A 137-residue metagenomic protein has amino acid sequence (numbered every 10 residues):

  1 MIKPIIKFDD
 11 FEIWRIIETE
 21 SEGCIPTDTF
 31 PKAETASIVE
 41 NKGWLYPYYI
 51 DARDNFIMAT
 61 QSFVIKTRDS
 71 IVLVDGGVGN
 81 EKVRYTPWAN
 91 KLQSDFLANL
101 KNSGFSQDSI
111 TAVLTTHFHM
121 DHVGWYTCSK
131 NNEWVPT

Functional and structural regions predicted by a protein language model:
M1-K101, S109-A112: Metallo-beta-lactamase
E34-S37, D121, N131: Short, surface-exposed, charged/polar-biased interaction segments
S109-D121: Metallo-beta-lactamase
Y126-T127: Catalytic Zn2+-binding segment of zinc metalloproteases
N132-T137: Short, conserved loop/helix-junction motifs that constitute active-site signature segments in enzyme catalytic cores
